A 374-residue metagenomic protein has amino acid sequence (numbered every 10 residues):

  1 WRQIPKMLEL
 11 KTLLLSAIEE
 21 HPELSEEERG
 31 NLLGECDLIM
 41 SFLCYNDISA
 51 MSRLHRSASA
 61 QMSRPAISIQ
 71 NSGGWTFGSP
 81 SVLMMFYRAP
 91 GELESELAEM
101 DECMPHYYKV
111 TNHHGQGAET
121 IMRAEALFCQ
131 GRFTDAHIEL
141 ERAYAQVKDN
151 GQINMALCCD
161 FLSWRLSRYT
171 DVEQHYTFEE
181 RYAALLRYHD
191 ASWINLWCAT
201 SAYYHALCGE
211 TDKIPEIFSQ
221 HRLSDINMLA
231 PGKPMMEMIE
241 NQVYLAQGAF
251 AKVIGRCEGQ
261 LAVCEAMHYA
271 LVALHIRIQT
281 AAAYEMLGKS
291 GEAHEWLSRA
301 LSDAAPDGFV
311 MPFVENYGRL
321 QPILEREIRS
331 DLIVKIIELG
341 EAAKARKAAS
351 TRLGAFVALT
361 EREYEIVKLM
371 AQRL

Functional and structural regions predicted by a protein language model:
W1-C158: Internal alpha-solenoid helical repeat scaffolds
K6-A17, S49-R64, L93-Y107, T134-A145 (+5 more regions): Alpha-helical repeat scaffolds
L24-G34, P65-V82, Y107-M122, V147-L162 (+8 more regions): Alpha-solenoid helical repeat architecture
C44, Y87, T120, L127 (+5 more regions): Residue at a conserved register position within TPR or TPR-like alpha-solenoid repeats
K252-Q279, I336-L339, K347-R352: Generic long, charged, amphipathic alpha-helical segments
H268, R277-A345: General nucleic-acid-binding
K347-L374: Helix-turn-helix DNA-binding segment
